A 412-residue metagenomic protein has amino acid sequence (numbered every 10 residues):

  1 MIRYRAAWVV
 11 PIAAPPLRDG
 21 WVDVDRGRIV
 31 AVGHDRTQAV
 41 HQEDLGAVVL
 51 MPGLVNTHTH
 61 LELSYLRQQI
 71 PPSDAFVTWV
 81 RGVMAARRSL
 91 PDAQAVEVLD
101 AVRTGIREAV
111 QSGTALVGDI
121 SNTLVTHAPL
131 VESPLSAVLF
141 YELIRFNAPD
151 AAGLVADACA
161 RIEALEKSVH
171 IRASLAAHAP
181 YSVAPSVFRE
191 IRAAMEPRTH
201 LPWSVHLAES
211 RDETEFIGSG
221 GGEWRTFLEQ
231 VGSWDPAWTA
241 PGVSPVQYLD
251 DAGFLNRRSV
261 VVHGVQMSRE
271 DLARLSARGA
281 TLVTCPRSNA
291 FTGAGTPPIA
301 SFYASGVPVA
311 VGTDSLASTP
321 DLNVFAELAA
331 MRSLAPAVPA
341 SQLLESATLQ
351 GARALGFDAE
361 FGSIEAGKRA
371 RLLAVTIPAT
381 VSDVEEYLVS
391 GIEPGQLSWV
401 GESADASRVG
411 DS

Functional and structural regions predicted by a protein language model:
M1, A39, T126-S133, V155-T281 (+2 more regions): Histidine/acidic residue-rich metal-binding segments in metalloenzymes
M1-Q38: N-terminal metal-binding scaffold of metallo-dependent hydrolase/deaminase domains
I2-A6, T37-W79, R103, R107-Q111 (+1 more regions): Replace "His-x-His-based motif
A7, V22, G27, A47 (+13 more regions): Divalent metal-coordination and catalytic microenvironments
V49, R67-S133, A156-S168: Alpha-helical scaffold segments that flank or form the walls of functional sites
Y65-L99, P134, V138-I144, S210-R258 (+1 more regions): Active-site gating loops and adjacent loop-to-helix segments of metal-dependent hydrolytic enzymes
T226, D251-F254, G295-A379, L397: His/Asp/Glu-enriched, well-ordered alpha-helical/loop segment that forms or immediately abuts the divalent-metal
R353, R369-S412: C-terminal cap of metal-dependent C-N hydrolases
